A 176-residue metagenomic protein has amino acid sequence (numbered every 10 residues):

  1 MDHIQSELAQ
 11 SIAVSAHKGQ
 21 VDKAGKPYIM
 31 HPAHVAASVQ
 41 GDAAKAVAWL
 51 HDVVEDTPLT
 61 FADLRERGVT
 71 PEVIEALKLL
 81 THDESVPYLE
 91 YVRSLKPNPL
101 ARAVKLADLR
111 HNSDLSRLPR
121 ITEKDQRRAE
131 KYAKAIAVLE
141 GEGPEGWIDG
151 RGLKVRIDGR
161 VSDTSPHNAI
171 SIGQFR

Functional and structural regions predicted by a protein language model:
M1-R176: Active-site helical microenvironments for divalent-metal-assisted chemistry
